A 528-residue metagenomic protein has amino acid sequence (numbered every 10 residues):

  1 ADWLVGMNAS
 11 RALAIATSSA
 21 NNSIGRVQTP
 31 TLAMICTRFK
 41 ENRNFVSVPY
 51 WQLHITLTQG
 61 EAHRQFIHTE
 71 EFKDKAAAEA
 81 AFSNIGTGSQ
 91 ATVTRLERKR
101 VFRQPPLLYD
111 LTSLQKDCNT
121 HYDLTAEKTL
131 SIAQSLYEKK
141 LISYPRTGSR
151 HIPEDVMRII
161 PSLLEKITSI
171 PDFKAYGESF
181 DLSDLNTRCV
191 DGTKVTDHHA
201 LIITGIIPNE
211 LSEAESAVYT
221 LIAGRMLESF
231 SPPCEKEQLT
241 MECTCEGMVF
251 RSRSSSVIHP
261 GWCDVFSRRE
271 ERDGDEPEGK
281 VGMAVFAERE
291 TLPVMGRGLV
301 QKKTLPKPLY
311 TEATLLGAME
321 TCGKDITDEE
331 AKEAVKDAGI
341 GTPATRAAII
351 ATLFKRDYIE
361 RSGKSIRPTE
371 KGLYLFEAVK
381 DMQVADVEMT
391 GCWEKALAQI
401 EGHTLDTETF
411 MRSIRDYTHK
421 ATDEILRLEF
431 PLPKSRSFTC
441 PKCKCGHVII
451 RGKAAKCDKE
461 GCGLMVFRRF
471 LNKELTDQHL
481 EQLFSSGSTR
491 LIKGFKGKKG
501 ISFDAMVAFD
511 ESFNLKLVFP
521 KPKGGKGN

Functional and structural regions predicted by a protein language model:
A1-R98, V195-S256, P260, G461-L464: Phosphate-backbone binding and catalysis cores of DNA-processing enzymes
V5, N42-V48, L141-S149, A344: Short amphipathic alpha-helical segments at helix boundaries and their inter-helical linkers
S18-S23, R98-L107, D117-L124, P145-E154 (+2 more regions): Conserved short loop/turn motifs at secondary-structure junctions
N44, A126-E127, G148-N528: Basic, low-complexity terminal or inter-domain segments flanking catalytic cores
F45-Q65, G88-A126, I132, K140-L141 (+2 more regions): C-terminal accessory/connector segments of nucleic-acid motor ATPases
